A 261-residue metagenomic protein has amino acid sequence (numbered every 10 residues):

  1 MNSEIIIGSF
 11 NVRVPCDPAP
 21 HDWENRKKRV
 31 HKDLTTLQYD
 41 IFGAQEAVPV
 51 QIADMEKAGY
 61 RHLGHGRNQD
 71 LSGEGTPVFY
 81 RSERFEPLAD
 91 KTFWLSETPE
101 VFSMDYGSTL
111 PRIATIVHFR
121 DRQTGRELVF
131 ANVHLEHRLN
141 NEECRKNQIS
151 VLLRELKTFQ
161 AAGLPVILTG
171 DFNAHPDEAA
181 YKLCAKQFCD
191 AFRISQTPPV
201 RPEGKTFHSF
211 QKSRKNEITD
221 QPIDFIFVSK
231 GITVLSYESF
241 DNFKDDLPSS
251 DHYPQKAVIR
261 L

Functional and structural regions predicted by a protein language model:
M1-A58, R67-E74, R126-L128, Q221 (+1 more regions): N-terminal, active-site-proximal structural segment of metallo-dependent hydrolase catalytic domains
S9-K28, S96-T109, E136-C144: Acidic/histidine-rich helix-loop elements that form or flank divalent-metal/phosphate-binding sites at the catalytic
F10-V12, V133-L135, G170-F172, Y253: Active-site metal-binding loops of divalent metal-dependent hydrolases
V14-D17, A47-A53, H137-N140, N173-Y181 (+2 more regions): Active-site environment of divalent metal-dependent phosphoester hydrolases
I41-A131, E238: Structured beta-strand-rich core segments of catalytic domains in phosphoester-bond hydrolases
F42-Q45, H65, I167-D171, D190-R193: Active-site neighborhood of phospho(di)ester-bond hydrolases with catalytic His/Asp-centered motifs
I113-V133, E142-F172, Y181-K182: His/acidic metal-ligating clusters that form di-metal
K157-V166, A174-L261: Metal-dependent phosphoester-hydrolase catalytic domains
